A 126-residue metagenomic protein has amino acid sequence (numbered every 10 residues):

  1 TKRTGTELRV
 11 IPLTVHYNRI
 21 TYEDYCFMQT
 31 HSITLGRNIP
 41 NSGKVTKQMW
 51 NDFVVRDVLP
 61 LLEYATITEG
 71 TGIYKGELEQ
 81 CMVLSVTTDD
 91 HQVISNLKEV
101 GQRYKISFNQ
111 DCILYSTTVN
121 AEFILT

Functional and structural regions predicted by a protein language model:
T1-C26: N-terminal amphipathic/basic-hydrophobic helices that include classical n-h-c signal peptides and signal-anchor
N18-T126: Positively charged, small/polar-rich N-terminal and surface patches that mediate targeting and assembly and bind
